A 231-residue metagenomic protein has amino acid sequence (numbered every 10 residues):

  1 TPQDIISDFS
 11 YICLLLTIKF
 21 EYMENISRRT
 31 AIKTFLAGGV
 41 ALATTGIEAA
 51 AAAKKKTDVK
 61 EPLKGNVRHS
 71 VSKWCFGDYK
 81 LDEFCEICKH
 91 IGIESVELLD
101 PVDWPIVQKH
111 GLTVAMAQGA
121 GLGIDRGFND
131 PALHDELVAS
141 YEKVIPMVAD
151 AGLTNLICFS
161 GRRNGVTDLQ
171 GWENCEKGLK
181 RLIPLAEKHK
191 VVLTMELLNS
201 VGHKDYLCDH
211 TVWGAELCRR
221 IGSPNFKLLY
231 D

Functional and structural regions predicted by a protein language model:
T1-I26: N-terminal secretory signal peptides
I18-E21, I47-Y79, E86-I87: C-terminal segment of N-terminal export signals and the immediately downstream linker at the start of the mature
E24, T30-A52: N-terminal export signals
I26, E136, D209: Residue-level signal for the nucleotide or nucleotide-sugar donor/cofactor binding architecture
T30, T34, E83, K143 (+3 more regions): Alpha-helical elements of Rossmann-like donor-binding domains used by nucleotide-donor carbohydrate transfer enzymes
A31, S160-N164, E196-S200: Short linear capping/connector segments at secondary-structure termini
S70, C75, E94-I183, E187-V192: Structural motif corresponding to the early beta-alpha repeats
C85-K89, R181-D231: Acidic/histidine-rich catalytic cores of soluble enzymes
